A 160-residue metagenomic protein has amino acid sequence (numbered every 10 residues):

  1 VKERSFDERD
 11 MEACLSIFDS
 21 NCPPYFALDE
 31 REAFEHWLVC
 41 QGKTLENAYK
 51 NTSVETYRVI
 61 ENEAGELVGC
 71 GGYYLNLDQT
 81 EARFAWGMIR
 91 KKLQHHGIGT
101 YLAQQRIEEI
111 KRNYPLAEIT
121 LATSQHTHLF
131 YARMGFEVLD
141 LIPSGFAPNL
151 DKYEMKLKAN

Functional and structural regions predicted by a protein language model:
V1-S16: A short beta-loop-alpha structural element at the N-terminal edge of CoA-dependent acyl/N-acetyltransferase catalytic
D19-L45: Conserved GNAT-fold acetyl-CoA-binding loop/helix
G42-V59, G69, R83: A short helix-loop-beta-strand connector motif used in the catalytic cores of GNAT acetyltransferases and, in some
V59, E66-L75, E81-M88: Conserved beta-strand in the GNAT
L75-A85, Q94, N113-P115, N149: A conserved beta-turn-beta hairpin within the catalytic core of GNAT-like acetyltransferases that forms part
I89, H95-E108, R133: Conserved acetyl-CoA-binding loop-helix of GNAT-fold acetyltransferases
A103, I110-T123: Conserved GNAT acetyl-CoA-binding A-motif
A117-H128, E137-N160: C-terminal "cap" of GNAT-fold acetyltransferases
